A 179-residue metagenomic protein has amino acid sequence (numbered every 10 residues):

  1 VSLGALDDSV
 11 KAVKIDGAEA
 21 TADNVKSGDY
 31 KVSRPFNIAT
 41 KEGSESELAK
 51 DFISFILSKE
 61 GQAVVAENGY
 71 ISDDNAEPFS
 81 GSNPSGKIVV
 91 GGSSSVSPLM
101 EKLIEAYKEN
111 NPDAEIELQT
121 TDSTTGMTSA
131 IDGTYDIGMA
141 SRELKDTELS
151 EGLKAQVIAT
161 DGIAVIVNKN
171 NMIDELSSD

Functional and structural regions predicted by a protein language model:
V1-D179: Exported/periplasmic ABC-transporter solute-binding proteins
